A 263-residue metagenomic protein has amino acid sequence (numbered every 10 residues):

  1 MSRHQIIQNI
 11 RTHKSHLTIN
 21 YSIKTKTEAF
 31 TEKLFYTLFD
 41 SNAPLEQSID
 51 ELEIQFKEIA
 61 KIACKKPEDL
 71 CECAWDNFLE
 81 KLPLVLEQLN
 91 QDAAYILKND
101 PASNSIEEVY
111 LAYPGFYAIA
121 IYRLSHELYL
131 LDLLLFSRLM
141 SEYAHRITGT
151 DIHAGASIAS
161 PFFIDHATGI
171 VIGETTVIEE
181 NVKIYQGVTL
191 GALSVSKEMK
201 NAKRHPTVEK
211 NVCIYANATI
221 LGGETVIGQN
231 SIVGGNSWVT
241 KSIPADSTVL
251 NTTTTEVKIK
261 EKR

Functional and structural regions predicted by a protein language model:
M1-E142: Terminal amphipathic alpha-helical/low-complexity segments used for targeting or macromolecular assembly
L34, K262-R263: Ligand/cofactor pocket segment of small-molecule handling proteins
N104-I106, H145-I147, G234: Residue-level signal for pocket-adjacent positions within structured domains
L130-S160: Short, conserved active-site entrance elements at the starts or edges of catalytic domains
T148, H153-A154, A159-S160, D165-E174 (+11 more regions): Left-handed beta-helix
K197-K203: Extended hydrophobic/aromatic segments used for targeting, binding, or gating
